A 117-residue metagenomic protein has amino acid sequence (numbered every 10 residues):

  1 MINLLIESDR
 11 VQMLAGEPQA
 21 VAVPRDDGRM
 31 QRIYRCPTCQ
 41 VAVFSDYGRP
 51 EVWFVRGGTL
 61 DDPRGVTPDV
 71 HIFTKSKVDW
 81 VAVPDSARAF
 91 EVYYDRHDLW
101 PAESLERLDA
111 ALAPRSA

Functional and structural regions predicted by a protein language model:
M1-A117: A short Gly-Trp-Pro
